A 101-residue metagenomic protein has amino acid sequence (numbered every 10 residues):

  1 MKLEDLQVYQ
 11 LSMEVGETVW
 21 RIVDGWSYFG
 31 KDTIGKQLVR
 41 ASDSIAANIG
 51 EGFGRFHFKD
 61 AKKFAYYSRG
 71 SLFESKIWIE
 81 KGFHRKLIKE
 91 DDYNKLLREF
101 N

Functional and structural regions predicted by a protein language model:
M1-N101: Amphipathic alpha-helical assembly/interaction segments
